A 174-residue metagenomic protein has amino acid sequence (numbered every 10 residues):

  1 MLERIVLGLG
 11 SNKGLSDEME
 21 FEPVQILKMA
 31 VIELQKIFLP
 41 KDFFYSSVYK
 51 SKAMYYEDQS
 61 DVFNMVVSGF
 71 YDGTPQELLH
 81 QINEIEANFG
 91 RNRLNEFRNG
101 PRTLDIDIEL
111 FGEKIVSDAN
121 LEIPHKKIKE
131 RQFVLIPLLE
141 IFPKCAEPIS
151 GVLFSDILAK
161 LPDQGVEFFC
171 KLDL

Functional and structural regions predicted by a protein language model:
L2-V6: Extreme N-terminal starter segment of soluble prokaryotic enzymes
L7-K13: Generic N-terminal amphipathic, Lys/Arg-enriched alpha-helix
S11, V67-G73, L110-E113: Short beta-strand-to-loop capping motifs
N12, Y45, P137: Residue-level signal for inorganic ion chemistry
L15-S16, E147: Acidic/polar residues at beta-strand termini and the immediately following turn/coil
D17-P23: Short, flexible/disordered intra-domain loops and linkers
P23-P75: Short, surface-exposed acidic-centric catalytic microdomains
M54-V62, Q76-H80, E84-L174: Flexible, gly/pro- and Lys/Arg-enriched active-site loops
